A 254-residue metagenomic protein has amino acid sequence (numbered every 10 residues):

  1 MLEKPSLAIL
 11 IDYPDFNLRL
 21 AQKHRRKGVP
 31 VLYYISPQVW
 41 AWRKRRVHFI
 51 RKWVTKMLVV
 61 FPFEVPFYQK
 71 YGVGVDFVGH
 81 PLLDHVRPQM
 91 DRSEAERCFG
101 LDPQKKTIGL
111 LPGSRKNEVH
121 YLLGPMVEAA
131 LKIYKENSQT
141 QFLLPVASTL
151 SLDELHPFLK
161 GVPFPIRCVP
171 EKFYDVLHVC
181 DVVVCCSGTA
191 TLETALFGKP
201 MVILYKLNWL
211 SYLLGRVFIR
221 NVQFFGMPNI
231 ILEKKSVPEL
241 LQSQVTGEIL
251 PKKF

Functional and structural regions predicted by a protein language model:
M1-F254: Nucleotide-activated sugar donor-binding and catalytic core shared by glycosyltransferases and related lipid-linked
